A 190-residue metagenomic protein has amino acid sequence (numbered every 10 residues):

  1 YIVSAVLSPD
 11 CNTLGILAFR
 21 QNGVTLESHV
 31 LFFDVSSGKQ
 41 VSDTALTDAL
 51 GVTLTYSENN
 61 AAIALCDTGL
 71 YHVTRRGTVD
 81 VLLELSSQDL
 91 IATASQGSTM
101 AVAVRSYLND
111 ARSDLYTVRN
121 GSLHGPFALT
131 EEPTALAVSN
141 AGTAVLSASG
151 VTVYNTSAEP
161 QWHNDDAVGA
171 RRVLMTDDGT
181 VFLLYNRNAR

Functional and structural regions predicted by a protein language model:
Y1, K39-A45, G77-E84, G121-A128 (+1 more regions): A short beta-strand motif characteristic of beta-propeller blades
Y1-P9, L46-N60, L85-S98, A128-A141 (+1 more regions): Repeated scaffold domains used in trafficking and secretory/extracellular systems, primarily beta-propellers
Y1-Y71: Solenoidal tandem-repeat scaffolds enriched in leucines and small polar residues
G15-A18, I63-A64, V102-A103, V145 (+1 more regions): Residue position within the beta-strands of beta-propeller blades
N22-F32, T68-T74, L108-Y116, G150-Y154 (+1 more regions): Structural motif
E58-P133: Eukaryotic tandem repeat interaction scaffolds
I63-A64, L136-A137, A144-V145, T152-Y154: Structural recognition of beta-strand segments within beta-rich domains
T156-R190: Blade-level signature of beta-propeller repeat domains, shared across WD40, Kelch, NHL, RCC1 and BNR/Asp-box propellers
